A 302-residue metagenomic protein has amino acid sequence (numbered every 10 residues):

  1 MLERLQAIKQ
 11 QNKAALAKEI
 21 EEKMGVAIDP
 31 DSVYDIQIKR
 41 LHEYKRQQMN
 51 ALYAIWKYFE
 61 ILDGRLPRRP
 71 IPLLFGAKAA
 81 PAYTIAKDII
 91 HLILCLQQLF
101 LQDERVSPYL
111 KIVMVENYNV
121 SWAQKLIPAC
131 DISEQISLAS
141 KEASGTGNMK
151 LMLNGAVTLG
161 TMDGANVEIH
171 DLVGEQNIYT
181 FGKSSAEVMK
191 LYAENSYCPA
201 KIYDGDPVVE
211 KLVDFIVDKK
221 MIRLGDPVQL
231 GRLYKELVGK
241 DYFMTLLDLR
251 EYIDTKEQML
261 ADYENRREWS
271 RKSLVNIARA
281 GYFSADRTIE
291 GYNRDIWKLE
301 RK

Functional and structural regions predicted by a protein language model:
M1-E21, K201-V208: N-terminal leader/propeptide and maturation segments of large enzyme subunits in energy/redox metabolism and hydrolases
E3-I8, K18-I36, R69-P72, Y109-L110 (+3 more regions): Short coil/turn segments at secondary-structure boundaries
R4, I8, D29, K39-H42 (+9 more regions): Conserved aromatic-histidine-acidic binding/catalytic patches
K9, K13, Y34, Y44-N50 (+14 more regions): Active-site-proximal structural scaffolding
K13-A123, L138, K298: Long, K/E/R/D-enriched contiguous segments that form extended
K39, S121-D131, M149-K150: Contiguous, well-ordered alpha-helical segments that form the cores/surfaces of helical PPI scaffolds
L74-A77, D131, S185-A186: C-terminal, helix-dominated tail/subdomain
P128-A129, I136-S273, I277-R287, G291-K302: Catalytic binding pocket for nucleotide-activated donors in carbohydrate/polymer assembly enzymes
